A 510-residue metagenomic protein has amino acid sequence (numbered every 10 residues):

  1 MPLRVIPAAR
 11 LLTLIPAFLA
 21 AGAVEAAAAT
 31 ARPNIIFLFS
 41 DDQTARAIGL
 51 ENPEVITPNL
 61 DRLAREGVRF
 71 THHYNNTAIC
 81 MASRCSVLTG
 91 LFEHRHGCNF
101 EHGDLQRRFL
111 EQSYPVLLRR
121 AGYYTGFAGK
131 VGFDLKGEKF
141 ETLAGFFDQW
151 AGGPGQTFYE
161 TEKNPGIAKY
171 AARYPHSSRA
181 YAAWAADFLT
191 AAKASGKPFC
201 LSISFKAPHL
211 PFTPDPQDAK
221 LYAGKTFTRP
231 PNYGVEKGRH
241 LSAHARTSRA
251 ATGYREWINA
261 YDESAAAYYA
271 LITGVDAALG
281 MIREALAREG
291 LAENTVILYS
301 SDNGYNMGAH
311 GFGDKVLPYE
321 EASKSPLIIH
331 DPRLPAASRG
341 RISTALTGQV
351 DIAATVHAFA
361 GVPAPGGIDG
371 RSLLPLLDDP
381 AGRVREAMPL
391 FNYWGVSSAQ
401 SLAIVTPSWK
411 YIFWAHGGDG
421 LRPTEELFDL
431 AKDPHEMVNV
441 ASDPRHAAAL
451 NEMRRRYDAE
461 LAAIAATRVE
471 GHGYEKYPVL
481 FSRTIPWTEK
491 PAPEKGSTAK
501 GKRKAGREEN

Functional and structural regions predicted by a protein language model:
M1-A8: N-terminal secretory signal peptides that target proteins for export/translocation
A9-G22: Bacterial N-terminal signal peptides
A20-A31: Bacterial Sec-dependent signal peptides at the C-terminal "C-region" and cleavage site
T30-P33, D42-V55, G155-R179, F188-G348 (+7 more regions): Active-site-proximal cap/lid insertion segments
A31-I35, E66-T71, R120-G126, G145-D148 (+4 more regions): Loop/turn elements at helix/coil->beta-strand transitions in domains of secreted/extracellular proteins
F37-F39, T44-F127, K136-G137, Q149-K163: Active-site segment of extracytoplasmic enzymes that catalyze sulfate/phosphate-ester chemistry
T57-P58, V87, A121, K130 (+9 more regions): Polar, surface-exposed loop/tail segments that function as active-site lids or cofactor/substrate-recognition elements
S401-E425: Low-complexity, glycine/alanine/valine/leucine- and proline-rich hydrophobic stretches
